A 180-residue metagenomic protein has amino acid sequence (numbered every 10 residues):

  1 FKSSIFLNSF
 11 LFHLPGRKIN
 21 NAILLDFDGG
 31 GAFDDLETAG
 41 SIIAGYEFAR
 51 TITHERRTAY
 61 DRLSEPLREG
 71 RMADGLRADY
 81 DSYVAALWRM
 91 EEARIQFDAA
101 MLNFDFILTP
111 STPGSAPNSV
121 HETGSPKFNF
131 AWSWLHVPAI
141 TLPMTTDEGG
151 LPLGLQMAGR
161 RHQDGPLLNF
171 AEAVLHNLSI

Functional and structural regions predicted by a protein language model:
F1-A39: Gly/Ser-rich, acidic/histidine-flanked active-site/gating loops
F1-K2, F6-S9, H13, R77-A78 (+2 more regions): Structural helix-boundary/capping segments
L7-N8, G45, A49, S125-F128 (+1 more regions): Amphipathic alpha-helical segments in well-structured domains
A39-R94, D98, P143-G154: Short helix-loop capping/hinge segments that flank enzyme active sites or metal/cofactor-binding pockets
G40-I43, A85, T112-A131: Short, surface-exposed loop/helix-turn segments at secondary-structure junctions that function as lids/hinges flanking
Q96-D98, T123-P143: Small-aliphatic-rich amphipathic alpha-helix that forms the alpha element of a beta-alpha
